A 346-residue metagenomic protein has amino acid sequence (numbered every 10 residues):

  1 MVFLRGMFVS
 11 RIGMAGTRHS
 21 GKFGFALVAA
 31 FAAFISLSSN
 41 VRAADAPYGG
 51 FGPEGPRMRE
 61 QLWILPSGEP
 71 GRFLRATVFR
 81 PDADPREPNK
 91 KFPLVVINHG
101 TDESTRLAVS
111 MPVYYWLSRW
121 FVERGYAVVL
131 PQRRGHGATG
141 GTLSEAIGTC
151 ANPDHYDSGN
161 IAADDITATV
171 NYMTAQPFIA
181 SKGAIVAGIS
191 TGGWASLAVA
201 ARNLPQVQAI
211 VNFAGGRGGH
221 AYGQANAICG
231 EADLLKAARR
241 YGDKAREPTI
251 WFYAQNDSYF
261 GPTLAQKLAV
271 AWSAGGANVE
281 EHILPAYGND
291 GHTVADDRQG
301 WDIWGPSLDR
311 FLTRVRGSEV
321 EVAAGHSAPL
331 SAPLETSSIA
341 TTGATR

Functional and structural regions predicted by a protein language model:
D45-K90: N-terminal cap/lid segment of alpha/beta-hydrolase-fold proteins
P85-F92, G100-G140: Short substrate-entry loop that stabilizes the transition state in hydrolases
G148-P177: Alpha/beta-hydrolase active-site loop
F178-I189: Alpha/beta-hydrolase fold nucleophile elbow
G188-A198: Glycine-rich nucleophile elbow surrounding the catalytic serine of serine-hydrolase chemistry
A198-Q208: Conserved hydrolase catalytic core segment
A209, G215-G216, H220-G275: The feature captures the conserved acid-bearing segment of alpha/beta-hydrolase catalytic domains
G275-R346: C-terminal catalytic histidine-bearing segment of alpha/beta-hydrolase fold enzymes
